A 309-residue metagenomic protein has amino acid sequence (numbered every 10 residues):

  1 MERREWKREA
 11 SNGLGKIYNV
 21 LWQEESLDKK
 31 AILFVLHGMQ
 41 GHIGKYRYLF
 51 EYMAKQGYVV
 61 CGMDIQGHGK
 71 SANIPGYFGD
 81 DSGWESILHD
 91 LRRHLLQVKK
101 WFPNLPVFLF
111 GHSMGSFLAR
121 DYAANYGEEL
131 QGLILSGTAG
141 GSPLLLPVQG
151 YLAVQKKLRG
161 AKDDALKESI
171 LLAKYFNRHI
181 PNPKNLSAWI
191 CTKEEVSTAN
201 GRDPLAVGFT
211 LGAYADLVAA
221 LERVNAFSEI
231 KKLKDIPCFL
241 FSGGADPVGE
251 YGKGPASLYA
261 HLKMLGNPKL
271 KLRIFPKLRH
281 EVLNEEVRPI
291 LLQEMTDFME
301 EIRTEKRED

Functional and structural regions predicted by a protein language model:
M1-E24: N-terminal cap/lid segment of alpha/beta-hydrolase-fold proteins
H37-G41, S113, G244-A245: Active-site glycine-rich loops that stabilize anionic/oxyanionic intermediates across multiple enzyme folds
F50-P75: Conserved alpha/beta-hydrolase
D81-K99: Alpha/beta-hydrolase active-site loop
D121-A206: Alpha/beta-hydrolase-fold enzymes
L240-S242: Short beta-strand/loop motif that positions the catalytic acidic residue of the alpha/beta-hydrolase fold
P247-S257: Conserved alpha/beta-hydrolase "acid-adjacent" motif
L265-D309: Catalytic active-site module of serine/aspartate enzymes centered on a nucleophile-bearing elbow/loop
